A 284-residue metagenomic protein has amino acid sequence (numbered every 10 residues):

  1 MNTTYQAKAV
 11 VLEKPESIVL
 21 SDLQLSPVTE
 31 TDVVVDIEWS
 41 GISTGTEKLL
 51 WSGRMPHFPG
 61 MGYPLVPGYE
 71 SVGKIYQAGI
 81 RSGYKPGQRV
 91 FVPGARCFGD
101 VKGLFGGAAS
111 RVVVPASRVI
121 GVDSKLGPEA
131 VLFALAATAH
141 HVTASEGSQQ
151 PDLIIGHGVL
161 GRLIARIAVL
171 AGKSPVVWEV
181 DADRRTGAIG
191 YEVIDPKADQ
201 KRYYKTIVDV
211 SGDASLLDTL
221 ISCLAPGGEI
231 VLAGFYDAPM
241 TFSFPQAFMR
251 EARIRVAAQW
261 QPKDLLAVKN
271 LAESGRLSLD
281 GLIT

Functional and structural regions predicted by a protein language model:
S26-I42, R54-R96, K125: Glycine-rich beta-strand-centered segment in the early N-terminal region that forms part of a ligand/cofactor-binding
V90-I155, A165: NAD(P)H dinucleotide-binding glycine-rich loop of Rossmann-like/cofactor-binding domains, especially the beta1-alpha1
G161-R162: N-terminal Rossmann-fold NAD(P) dinucleotide-binding loop
A168: Aromatic pocket-lining residues of Rossmann-like dinucleotide-binding sites
A171-I189: NAD(P)-binding Rossmann-fold cofactor-contacting core
R185, I189-R253: Glycine-rich cofactor phosphate-binding loops and adjacent beta1-alpha1 units of small-molecule cofactor enzyme domains
Y236-T284: C-terminal substrate-binding/catalytic core of Rossmann-like NAD(P)-dependent dehydrogenases/reductases
